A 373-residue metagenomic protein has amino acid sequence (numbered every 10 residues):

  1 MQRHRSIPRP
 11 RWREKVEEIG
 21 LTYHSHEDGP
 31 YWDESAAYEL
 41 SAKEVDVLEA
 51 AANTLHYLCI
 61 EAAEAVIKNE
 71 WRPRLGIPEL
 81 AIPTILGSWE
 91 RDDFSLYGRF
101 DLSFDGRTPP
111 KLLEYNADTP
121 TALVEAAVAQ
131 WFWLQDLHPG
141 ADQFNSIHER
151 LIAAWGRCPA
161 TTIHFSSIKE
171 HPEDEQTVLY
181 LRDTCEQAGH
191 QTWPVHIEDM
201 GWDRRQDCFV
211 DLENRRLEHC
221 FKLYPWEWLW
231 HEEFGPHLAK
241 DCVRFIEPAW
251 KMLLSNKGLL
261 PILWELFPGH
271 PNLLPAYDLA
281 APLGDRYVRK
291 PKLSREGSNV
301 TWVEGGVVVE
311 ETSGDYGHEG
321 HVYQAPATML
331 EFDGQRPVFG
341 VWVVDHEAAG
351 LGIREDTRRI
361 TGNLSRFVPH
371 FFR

Functional and structural regions predicted by a protein language model:
M1-R373: Preference for protein termini
